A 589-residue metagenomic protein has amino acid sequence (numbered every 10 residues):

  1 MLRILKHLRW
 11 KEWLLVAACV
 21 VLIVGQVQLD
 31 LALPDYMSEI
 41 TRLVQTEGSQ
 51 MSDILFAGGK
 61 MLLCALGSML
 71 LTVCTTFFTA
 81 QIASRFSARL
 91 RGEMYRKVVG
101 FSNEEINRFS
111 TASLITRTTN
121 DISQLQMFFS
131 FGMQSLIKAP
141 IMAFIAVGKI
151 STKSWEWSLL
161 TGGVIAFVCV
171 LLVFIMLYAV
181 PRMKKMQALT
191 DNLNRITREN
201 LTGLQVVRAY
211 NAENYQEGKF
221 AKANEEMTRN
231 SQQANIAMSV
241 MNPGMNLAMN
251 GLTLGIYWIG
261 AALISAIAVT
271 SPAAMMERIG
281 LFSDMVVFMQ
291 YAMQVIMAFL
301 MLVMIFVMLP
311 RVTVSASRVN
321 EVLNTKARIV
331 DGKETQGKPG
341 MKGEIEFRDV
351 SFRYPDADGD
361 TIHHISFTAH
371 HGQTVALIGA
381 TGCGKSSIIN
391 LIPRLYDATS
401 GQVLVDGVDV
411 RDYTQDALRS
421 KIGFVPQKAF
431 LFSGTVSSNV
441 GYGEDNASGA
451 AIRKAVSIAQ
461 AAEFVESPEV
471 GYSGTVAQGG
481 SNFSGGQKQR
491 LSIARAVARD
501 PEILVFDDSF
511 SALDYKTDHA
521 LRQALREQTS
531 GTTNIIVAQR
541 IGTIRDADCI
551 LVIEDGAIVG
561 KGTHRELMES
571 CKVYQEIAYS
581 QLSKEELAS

Functional and structural regions predicted by a protein language model:
M1-L33, M37-E39, L43-M61, T75-T79 (+13 more regions): Membrane-integrated ABC transporters
W10, N103-E104, N120-F129, M133 (+8 more regions): An intracellular "coupling" helix at the cytosolic face of ABC transporter transmembrane type-1 domains
K11, L15-Q28, E39, F131-M186 (+2 more regions): Transmembrane helices of ABC transporter permease
V21-L22, L29-R42, L55, C64-T111 (+11 more regions): Juxtamembrane helix-loop junctions of ABC transporter transmembrane domains
V98, F220, V319, F347-D349: Conserved catalytic Walker-motif region of ABC-type ATPase nucleotide-binding domains
K149-A166, Q233-S317, V322-L323: Helix-loop-helix
K338-S589: ABC-type nucleotide-binding domain
